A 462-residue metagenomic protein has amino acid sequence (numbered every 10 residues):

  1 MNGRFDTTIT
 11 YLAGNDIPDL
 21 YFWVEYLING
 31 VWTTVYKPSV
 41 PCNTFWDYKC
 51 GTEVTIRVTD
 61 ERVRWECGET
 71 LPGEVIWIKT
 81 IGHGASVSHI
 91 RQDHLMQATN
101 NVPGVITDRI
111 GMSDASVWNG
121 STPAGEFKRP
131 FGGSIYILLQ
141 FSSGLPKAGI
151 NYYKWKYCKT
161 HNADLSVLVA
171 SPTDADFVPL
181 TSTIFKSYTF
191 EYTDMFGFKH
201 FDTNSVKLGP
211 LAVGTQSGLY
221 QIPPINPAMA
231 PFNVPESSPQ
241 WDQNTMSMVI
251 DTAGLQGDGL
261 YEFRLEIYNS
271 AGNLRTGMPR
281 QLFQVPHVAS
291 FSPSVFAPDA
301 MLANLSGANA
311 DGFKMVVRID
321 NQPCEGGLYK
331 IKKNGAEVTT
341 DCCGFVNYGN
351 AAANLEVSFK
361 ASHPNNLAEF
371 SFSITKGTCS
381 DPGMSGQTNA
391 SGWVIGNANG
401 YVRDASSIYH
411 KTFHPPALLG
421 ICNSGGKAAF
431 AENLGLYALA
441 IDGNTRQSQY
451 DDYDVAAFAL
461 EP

Functional and structural regions predicted by a protein language model:
M1, T8-P462: Feature of secretome-associated and extracellular-like proteins
